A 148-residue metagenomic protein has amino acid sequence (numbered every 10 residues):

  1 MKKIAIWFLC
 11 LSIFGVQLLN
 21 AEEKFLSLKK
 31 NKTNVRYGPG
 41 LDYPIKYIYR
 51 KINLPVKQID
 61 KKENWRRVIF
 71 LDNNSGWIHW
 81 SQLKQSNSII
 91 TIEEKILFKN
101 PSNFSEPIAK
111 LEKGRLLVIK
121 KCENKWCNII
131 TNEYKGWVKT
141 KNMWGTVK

Functional and structural regions predicted by a protein language model:
I4-G15: Sec-dependent N-terminal signal peptides
L19-Y37, Y47-I52, I59-N100, F104-E133 (+1 more regions): SH3-family beta-barrel domains
P39-Y43: Second-shell loop/turn segments in exported
